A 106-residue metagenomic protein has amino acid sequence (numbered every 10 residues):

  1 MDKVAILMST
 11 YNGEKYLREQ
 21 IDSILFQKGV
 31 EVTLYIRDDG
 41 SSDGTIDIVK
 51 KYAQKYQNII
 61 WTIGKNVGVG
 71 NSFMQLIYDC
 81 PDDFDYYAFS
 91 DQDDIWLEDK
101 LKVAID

Functional and structural regions predicted by a protein language model:
M1-D106: Nucleotide-sugar donor-binding/catalytic module of glycosyltransferases that assemble extracellular/cell-envelope
